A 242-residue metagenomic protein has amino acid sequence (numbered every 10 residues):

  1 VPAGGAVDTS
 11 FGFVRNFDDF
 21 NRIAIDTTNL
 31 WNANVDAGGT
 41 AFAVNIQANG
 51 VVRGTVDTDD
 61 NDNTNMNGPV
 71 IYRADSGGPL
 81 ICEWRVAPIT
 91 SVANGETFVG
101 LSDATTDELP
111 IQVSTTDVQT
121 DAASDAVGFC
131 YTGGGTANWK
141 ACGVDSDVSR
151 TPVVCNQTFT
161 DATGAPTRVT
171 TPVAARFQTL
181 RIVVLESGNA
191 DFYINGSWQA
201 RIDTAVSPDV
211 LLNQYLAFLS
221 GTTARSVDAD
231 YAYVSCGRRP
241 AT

Functional and structural regions predicted by a protein language model:
V1-V35: Extracellular carbohydrate-recognition regions
F20, C82-W84, A175-L185, A190-F192: Short tryptophan-centered beta-strand motifs in secreted/extracellular beta-sheet-rich domains of glycan-recognition
D26-R53: Extracellular glycan-recognition surfaces and repeat-rich motifs
R53-D145: Secretory/extracellular carbohydrate-interaction modules and structurally similar beta-sandwich "look-alikes"
V86-P88, V184, V234: Hydrophobic beta-strand positions in extracellular immunoglobulin-like domains
E96-V99, T204-T242: Ligand-recognition surfaces built from glycine- and aromatic
D145-T179: Short, aromatic/His-centered strand-loop micro-motif at the edge of beta-sheets
Y193-S197: Short strand-turn-strand beta-turns centered on an Asx-Gly dipeptide
